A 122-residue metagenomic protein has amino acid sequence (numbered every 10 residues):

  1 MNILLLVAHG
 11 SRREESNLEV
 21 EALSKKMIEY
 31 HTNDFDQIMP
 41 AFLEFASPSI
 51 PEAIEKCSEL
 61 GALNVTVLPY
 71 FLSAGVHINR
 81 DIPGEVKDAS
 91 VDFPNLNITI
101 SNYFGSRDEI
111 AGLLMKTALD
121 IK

Functional and structural regions predicted by a protein language model:
M1-K122: Active-site-proximal alpha-helix that buttresses catalytic centers in soluble enzyme cores
